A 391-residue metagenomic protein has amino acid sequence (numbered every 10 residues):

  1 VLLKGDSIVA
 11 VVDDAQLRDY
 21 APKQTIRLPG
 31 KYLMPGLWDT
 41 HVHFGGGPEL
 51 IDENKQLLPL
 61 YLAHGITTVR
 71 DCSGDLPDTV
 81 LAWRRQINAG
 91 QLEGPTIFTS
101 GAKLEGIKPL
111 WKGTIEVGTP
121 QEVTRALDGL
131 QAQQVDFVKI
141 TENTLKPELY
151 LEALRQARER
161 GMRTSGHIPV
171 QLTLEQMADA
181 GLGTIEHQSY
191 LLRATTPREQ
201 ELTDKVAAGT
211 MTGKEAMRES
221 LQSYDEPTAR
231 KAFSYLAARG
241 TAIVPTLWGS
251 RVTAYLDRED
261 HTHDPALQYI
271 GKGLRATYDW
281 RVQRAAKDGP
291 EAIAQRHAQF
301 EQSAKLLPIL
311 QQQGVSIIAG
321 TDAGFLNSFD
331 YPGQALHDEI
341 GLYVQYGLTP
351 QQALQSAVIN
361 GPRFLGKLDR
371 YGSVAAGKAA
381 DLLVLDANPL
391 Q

Functional and structural regions predicted by a protein language model:
V1, D6, G30, W38-H41 (+13 more regions): Divalent metal-coordination and catalytic microenvironments
V1-M34: Histidine-rich, glycine-flanked metal-binding segment
D13-A15, E301, Y331, T349-L354 (+1 more regions): Acidic, glycine-enriched loop/beta-strand segments at the rims of small-molecule binding/catalytic pockets
K31-Q91, P109-L110, I115, Q121 (+4 more regions): Metal-associated gating/positioning segment near the N- to mid-region
L57-D78, P95-K103, Q131-L145, M162-S165 (+3 more regions): Divalent metal-dependent hydrolysis catalytic cores, especially in the metallo-beta-lactamase
A102, G106-R163, T210-S223: Active-site gating/metal-coordination segments in enzymes
A126-T141, L191-Y346: Active-site neighborhoods of metal-dependent hydrolases
D136-E186, P227, L247-S250, Q299: Divalent metal-binding pocket/active-site signature
